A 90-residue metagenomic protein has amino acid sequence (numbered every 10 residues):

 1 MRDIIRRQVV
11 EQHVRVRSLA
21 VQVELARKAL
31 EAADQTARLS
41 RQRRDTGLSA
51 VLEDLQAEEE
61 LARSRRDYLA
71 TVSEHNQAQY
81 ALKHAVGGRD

Functional and structural regions predicted by a protein language model:
M1-D67, E74-A85: Amphipathic alpha-helical coiled-coil segments
G88: Small/polar (Gly/Ser/Thr/Ala-rich) solvent-exposed segments that form structured loops/beta-strands/short helices used
